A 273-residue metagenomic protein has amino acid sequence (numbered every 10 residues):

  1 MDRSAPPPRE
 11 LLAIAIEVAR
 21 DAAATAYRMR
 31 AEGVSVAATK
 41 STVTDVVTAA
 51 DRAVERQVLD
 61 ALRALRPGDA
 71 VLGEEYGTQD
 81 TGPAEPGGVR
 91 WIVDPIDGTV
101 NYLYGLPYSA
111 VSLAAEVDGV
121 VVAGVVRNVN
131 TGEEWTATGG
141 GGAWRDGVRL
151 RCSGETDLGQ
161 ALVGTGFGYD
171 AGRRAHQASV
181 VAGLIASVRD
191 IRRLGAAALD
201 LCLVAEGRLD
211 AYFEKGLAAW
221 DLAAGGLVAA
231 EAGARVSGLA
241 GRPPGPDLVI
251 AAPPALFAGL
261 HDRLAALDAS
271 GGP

Functional and structural regions predicted by a protein language model:
M1-I96, A269, P273: N-terminal subdomain of lithium-sensitive/metallo-dependent phosphomonoesterases centered on the IMPase/IPPase/PAP
A15, A19-A22, G124, A143 (+2 more regions): Small-residue (primarily alanine) positions within well-ordered alpha-helices, especially packing/interaction faces
A26-M29, D51, L62, T99 (+6 more regions): Residue-level signal for inorganic ion chemistry
T39, G82-E85, D118, T136 (+2 more regions): Solvent-exposed alpha-helices and their adjacent loops that cap or buttress functional pockets in soluble metabolic
V43, T131, P243-P246: Short acidic/glycine-enriched loop/turn segments that link adjacent beta-strands
R52, R56, E75, P95-G98 (+5 more regions): Generic detector of well-ordered alpha-helical packing
E85-W144, G159: DPxDG-like acidic metal-binding loop motif
R151-P273: An extended, acidic
